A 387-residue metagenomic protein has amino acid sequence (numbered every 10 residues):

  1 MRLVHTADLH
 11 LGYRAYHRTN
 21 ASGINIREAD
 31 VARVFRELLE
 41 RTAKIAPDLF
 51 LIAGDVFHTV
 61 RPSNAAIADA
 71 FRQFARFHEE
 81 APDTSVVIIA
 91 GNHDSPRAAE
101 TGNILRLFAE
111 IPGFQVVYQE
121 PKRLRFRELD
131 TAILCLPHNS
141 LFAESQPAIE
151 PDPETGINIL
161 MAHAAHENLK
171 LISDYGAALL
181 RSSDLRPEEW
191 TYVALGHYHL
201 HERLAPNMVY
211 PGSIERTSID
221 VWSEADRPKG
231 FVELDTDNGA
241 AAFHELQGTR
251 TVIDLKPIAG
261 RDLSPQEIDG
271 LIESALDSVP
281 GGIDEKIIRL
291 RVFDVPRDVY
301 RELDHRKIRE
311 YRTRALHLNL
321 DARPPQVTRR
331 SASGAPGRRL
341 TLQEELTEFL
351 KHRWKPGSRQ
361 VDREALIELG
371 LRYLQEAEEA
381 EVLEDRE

Functional and structural regions predicted by a protein language model:
M1-A68, Q73, P82, L366-R372 (+1 more regions): N-terminal active-site segment of His-dependent metallophosphoesterases
A32, R36-A43, A68-F71, A75 (+2 more regions): Amphipathic, non-transmembrane alpha-helical secondary structure
T42-A46, E128, P153-T155, P280-I283: Glycine-rich phosphate-binding loop signature in dinucleotide/nucleotide-binding domains
L49, V60-W222, R227, D235: His/Asp/Glu-rich metal-coordinating catalytic cores of metallo-dependent phosphodiesterases/hydrolases acting on
T236-E387: Accessory, non-catalytic peripheral segments of nucleic-acid enzymes
